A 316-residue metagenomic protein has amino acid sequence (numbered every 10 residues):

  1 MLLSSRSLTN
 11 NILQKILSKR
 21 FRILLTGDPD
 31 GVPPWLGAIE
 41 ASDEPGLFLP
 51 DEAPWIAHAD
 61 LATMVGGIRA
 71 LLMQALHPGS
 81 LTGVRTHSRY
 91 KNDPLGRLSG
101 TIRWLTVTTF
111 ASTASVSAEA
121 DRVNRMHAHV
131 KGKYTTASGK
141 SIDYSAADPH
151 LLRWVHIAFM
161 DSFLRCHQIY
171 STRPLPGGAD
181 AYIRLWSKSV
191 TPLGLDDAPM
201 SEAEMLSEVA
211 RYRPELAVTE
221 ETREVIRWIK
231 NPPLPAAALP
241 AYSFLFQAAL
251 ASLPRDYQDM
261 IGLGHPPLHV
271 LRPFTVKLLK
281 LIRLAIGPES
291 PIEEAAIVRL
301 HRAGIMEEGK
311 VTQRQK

Functional and structural regions predicted by a protein language model:
M1-W154, A158-K316: Mature, function-bearing regions of proteins
